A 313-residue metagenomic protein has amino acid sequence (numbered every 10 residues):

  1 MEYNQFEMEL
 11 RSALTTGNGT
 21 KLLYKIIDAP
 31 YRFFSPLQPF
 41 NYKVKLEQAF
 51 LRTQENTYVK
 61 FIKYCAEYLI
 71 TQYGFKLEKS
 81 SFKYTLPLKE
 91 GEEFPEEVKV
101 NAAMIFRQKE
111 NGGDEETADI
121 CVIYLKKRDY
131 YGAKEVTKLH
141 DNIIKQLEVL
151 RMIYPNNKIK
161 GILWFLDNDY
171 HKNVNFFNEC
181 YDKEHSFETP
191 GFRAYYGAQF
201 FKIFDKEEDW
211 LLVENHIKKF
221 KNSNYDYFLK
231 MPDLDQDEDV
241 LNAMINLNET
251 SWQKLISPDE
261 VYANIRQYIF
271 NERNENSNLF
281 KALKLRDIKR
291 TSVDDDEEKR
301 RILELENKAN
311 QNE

Functional and structural regions predicted by a protein language model:
M1-G74: Interdomain/boundary linker segments immediately adjacent to catalytic/signaling cores
L51-E55, L88-E92, Q108-N111, Q146-R151: Short secondary-structure capping micro-motifs at structural edges
Y58-I62, E97-V98, E135-L139: Phosphate/oxyanion-binding active-site loops and adjacent basic polyanion-contact surfaces
T71-E97: A short acidic/basic microdomain associated with nuclease active sites
K83, R107-K109, R128: Beta-hairpin (beta-strand-turn-beta-strand) motif
E96-V122: Active-site beta-strand-loop-beta-strand hairpin of nuclease catalytic cores that positions key catalytic residues
G113-C121, L125-F187: Catalytic cores of nucleic-acid endonucleases
N157-E313: Domain-level recognition of nuclease-like catalytic cores that cleave nucleotide substrates
